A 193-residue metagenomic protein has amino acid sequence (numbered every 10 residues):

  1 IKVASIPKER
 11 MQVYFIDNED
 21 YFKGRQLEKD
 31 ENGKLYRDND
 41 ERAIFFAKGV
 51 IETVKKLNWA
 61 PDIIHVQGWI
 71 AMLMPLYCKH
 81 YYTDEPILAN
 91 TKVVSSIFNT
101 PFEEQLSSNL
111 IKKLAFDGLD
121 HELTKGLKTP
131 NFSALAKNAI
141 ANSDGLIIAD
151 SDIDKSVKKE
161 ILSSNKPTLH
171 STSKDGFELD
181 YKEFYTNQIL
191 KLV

Functional and structural regions predicted by a protein language model:
I1-V193: Catalytic cores of nucleotide-sugar-dependent glycosyltransferases that transfer UDP/GDP/TDP-activated
